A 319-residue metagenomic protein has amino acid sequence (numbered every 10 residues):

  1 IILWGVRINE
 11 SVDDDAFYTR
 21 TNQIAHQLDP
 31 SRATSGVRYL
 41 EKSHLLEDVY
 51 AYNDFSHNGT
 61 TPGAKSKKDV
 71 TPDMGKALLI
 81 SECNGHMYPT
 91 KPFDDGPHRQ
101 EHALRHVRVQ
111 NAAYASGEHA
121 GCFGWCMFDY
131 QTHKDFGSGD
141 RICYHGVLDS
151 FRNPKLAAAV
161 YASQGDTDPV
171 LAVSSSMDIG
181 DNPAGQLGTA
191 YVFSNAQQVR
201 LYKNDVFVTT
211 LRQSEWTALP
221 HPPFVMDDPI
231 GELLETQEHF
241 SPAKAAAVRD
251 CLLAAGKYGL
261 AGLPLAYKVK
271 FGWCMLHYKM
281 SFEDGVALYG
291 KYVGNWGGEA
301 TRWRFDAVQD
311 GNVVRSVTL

Functional and structural regions predicted by a protein language model:
I1-N153, A157, Q164, D168-N182 (+3 more regions): Substrate-binding/catalytic cleft of secreted carbohydrate-active enzymes, primarily glycoside hydrolases
A112-L319: Carbohydrate-binding surfaces of carbohydrate-active enzymes
